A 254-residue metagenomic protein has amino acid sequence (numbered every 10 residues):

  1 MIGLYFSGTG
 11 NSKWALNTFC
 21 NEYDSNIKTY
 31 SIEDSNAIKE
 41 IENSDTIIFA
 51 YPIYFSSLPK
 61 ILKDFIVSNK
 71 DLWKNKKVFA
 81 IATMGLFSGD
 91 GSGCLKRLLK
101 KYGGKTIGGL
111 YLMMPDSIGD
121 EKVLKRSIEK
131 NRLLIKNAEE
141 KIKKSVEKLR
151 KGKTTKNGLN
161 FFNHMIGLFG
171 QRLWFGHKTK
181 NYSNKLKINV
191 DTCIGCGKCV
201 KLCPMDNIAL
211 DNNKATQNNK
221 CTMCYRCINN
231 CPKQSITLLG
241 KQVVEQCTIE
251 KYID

Functional and structural regions predicted by a protein language model:
I2-G3, S7-A15, F19-E33, A37 (+5 more regions): FMN-binding flavodoxin-like domain, especially the glycine-rich phosphate-binding loop
L4-Y5, G195, M223: Conserved SAM-binding loop
G170-M205, A209: Acidic, Ser/Thr-rich low-complexity intrinsically disordered segments
I188, K198-T216, T222, R226-V243: Iron-sulfur cluster-binding cysteine motifs and their immediate structural context in ferredoxin-like electron-transfer
